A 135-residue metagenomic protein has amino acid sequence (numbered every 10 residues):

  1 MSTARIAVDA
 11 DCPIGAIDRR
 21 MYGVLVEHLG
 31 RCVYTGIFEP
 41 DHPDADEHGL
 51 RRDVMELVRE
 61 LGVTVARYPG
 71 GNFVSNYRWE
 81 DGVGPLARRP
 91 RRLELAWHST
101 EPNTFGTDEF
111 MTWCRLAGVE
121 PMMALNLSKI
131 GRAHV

Functional and structural regions predicted by a protein language model:
M1-R132: Non-catalytic accessory regions flanking glycosidase/transglycosidase catalytic cores in CAZymes
